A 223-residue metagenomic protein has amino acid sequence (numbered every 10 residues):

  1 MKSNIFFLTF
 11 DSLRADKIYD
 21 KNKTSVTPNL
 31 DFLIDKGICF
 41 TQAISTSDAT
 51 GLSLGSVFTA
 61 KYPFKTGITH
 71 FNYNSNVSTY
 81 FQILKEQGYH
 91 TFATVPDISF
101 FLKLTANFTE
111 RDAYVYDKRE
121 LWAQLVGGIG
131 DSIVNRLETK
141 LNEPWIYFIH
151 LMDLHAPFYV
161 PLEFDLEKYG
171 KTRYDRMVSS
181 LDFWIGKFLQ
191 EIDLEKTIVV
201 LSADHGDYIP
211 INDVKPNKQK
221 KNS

Functional and structural regions predicted by a protein language model:
M1-S223: Catalytic domains that recognize anionic headgroups
